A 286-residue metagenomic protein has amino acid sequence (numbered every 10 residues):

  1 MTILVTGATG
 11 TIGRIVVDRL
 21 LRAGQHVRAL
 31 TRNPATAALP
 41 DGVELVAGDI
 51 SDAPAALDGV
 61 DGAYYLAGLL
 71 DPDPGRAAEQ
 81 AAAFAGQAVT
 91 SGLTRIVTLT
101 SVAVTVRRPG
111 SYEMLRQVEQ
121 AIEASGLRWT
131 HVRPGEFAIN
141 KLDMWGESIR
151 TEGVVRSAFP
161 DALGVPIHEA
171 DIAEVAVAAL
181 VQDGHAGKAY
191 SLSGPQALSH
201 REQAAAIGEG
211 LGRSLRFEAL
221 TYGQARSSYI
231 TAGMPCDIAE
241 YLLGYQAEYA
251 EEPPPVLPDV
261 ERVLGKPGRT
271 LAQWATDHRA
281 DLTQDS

Functional and structural regions predicted by a protein language model:
T2-Q25: N-terminal Rossmann NAD(P)H-binding glycine-rich loop of SDR-like oxidoreductase domains
A8, R14, A29-T90: NAD(P)H-binding glycine-rich loop region in Rossmannoid oxidoreductase-like domains and their noncatalytic homologs
L66-E152: Glycine-/Pro-rich loop/turn segments that contact NAD(P) or position catalytic residues in Rossmann-like domains
N140-E147, A179-A189, P253-P254, D285: Glycine/proline-rich active-site loop of Rossmann-fold NAD(P)-dependent oxidoreductases
A158-A162, Y190-A197, G212, A219 (+1 more regions): Glycine-rich Rossmann NAD(P)(H)-binding loop
A158-A178, K188, S199: Substrate-positioning beta->alpha
A204-E251: Terminal hydrophobic/aromatic helix or amphipathic segment near a protein terminus
D259, L264-S286: Amphipathic terminal alpha-helices
